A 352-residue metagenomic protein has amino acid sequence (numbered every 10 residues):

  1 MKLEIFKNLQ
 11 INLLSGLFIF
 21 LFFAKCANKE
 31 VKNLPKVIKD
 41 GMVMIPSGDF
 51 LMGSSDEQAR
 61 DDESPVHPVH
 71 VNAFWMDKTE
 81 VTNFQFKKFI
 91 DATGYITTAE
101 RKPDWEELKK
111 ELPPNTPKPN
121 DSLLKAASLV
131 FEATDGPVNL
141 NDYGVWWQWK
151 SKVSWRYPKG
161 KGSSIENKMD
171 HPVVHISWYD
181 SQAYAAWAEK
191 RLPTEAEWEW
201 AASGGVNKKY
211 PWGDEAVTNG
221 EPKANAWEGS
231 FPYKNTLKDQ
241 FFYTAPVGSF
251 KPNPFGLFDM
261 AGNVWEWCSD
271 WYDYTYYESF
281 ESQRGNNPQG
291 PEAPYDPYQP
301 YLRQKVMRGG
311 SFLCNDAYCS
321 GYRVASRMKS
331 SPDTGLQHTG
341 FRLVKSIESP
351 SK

Functional and structural regions predicted by a protein language model:
M1-K32: Bacterial Sec-dependent N-terminal signal peptides
E30-K32, M44-I45, L51, S55-D56 (+5 more regions): Functional-site microenvironments in short loops/helix caps that host divalent-cation chemistry
K36-M44: GGW-centered surface loops in extracellular recognition modules
A59-S64: C-terminal, low-complexity/hydrophilic appendages and adjacent surface loops of extracellular/periplasmic anionic
H67-F74: A short N-terminal beta-strand-loop micro-motif at the entrance of redox/enzyme domains
F74, F89-T98, A188: Short capping motifs at secondary-structure boundaries
K78-T79, N83-I90, S177-A183, E199: Short, solvent-exposed alpha-helical surface patches in non-cytosolic proteins
L343-P350: Short beta-strand-to-coil "C-cap" segments at the C-terminal boundary of structured domains/repeats, marking
